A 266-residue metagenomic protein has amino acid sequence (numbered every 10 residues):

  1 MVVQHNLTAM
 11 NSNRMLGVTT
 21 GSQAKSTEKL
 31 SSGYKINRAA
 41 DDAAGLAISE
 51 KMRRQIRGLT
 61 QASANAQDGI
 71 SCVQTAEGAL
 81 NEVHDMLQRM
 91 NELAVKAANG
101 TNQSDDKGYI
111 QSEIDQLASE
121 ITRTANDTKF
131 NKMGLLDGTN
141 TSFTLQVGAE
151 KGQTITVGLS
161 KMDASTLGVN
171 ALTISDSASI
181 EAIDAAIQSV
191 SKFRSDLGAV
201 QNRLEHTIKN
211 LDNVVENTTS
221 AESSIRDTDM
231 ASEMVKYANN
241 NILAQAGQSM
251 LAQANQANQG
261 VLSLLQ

Functional and structural regions predicted by a protein language model:
M1-Q266: Primary detection of the long, small/polar-rich alpha-helical "axial" segments characteristic of bacterial flagellar
